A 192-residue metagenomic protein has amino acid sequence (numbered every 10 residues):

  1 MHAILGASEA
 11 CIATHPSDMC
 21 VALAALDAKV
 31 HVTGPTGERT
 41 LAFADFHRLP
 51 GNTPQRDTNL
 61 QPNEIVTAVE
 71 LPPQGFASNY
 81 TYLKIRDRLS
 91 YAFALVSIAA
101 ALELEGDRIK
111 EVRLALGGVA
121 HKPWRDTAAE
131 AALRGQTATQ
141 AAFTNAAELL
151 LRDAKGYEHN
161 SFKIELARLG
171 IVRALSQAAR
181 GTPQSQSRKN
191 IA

Functional and structural regions predicted by a protein language model:
M1-A192: C-terminal structural segment of proteins
